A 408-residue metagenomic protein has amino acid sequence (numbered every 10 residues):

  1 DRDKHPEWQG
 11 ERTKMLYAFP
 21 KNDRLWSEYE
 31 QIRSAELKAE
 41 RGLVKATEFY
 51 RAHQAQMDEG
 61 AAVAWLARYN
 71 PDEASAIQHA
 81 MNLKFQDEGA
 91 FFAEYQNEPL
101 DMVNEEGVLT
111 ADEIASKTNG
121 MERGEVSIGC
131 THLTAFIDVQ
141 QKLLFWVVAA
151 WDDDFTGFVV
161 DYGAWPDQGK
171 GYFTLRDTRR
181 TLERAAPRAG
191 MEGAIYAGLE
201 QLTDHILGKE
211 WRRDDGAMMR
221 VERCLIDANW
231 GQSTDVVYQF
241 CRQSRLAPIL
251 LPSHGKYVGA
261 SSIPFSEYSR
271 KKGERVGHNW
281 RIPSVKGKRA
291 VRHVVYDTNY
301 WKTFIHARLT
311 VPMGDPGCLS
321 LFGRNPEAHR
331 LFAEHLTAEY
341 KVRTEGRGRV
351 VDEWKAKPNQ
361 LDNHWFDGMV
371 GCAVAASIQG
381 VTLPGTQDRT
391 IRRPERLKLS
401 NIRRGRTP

Functional and structural regions predicted by a protein language model:
D1-C130, L225, V285-K286, V295 (+3 more regions): Non-catalytic, compositionally simple segments
D1-K38, R188-D214, Q232-R245, I249: ASCE P-loop NTPase helicase motor core
Q9-A18, V160-A164, P248-F265: A generic structural motif
K21-N22, V103-E105, L144-V147, F158 (+2 more regions): Short helix/loop capping segments that flank catalytic or ligand/cofactor-binding pockets
P71, I77-M81, G89-M102, D112-E113 (+2 more regions): C-terminal nuclease/phosphodiesterase catalytic domains that cleave nucleic-acid phosphodiester bonds
L109-S127, Q141-M218, R223, L399-P408: Nucleic-acid-processing active sites and adjacent nucleic-acid-binding tracks, predominantly divalent metal-dependent
C130-Q140: Two-metal-ion RNase H-like nuclease active-site motif
L133, F145-V147, D367: Conserved beta-strand and immediately adjacent loop positions that scaffold enzyme active sites
